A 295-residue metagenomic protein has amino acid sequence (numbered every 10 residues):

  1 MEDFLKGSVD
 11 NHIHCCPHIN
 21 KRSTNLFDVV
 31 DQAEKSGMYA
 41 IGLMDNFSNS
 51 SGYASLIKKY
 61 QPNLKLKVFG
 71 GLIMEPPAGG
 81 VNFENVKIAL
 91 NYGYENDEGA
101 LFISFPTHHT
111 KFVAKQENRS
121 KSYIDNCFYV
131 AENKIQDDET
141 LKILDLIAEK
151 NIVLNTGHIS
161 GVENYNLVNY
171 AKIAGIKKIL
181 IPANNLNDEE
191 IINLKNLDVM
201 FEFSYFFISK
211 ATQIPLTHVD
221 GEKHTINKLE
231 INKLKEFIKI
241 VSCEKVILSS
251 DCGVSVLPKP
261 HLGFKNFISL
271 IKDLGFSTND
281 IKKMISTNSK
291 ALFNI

Functional and structural regions predicted by a protein language model:
M1-K67: An N-terminally biased module of ancient metal coordination in phosphate/nucleic-acid-related enzymes
E2, A54-L66, A89-E98, D145-A148 (+3 more regions): Acidic (Asp/Glu)-rich catalytic clusters
K6-D10, A40, K65-F69, A100-S104 (+4 more regions): Structural preference for beta-strand elements that scaffold enzyme active sites
H14-C16, N46, G71-P77, P106-T110 (+4 more regions): Active-site beta-loop-alpha junctions enriched in small/polar residues
I19-S23, Y53-A54, N82, N164-N169 (+3 more regions): Histidine/acidic-residue-rich catalytic or RNA/ligand-binding cores of hydrolases and nuclease-related proteins
K65, E75-L180: Extended substrate/RNA-proximal surfaces in nucleic-acid metabolism proteins
C243-K259: Short acidic/histidine-rich active-site segments
H261-I295: Mid-to-C-terminal alpha-helical segments outside catalytic/metal-binding sites
